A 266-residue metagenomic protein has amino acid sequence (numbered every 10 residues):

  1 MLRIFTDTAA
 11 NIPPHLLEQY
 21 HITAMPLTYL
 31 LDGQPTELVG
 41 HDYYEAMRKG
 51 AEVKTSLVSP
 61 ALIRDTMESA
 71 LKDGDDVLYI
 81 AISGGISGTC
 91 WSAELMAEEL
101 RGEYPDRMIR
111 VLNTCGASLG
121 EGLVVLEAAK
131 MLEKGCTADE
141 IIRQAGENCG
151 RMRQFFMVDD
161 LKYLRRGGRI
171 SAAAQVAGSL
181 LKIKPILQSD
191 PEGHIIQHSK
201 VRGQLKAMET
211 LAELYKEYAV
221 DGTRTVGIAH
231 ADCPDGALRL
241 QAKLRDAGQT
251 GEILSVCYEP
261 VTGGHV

Functional and structural regions predicted by a protein language model:
M1, D73-D76, Q249: Short loop/turn motifs at secondary-structure junctions
R3, A10-T23, T28-G33, T89 (+4 more regions): Mixed-charge interfacial surface used for oligomerization/domain docking and macromolecular partner engagement
T6, A81-S83, L112-N113: Short beta-strand segments
Q34-G102: Class I S-adenosyl-L-methionine
